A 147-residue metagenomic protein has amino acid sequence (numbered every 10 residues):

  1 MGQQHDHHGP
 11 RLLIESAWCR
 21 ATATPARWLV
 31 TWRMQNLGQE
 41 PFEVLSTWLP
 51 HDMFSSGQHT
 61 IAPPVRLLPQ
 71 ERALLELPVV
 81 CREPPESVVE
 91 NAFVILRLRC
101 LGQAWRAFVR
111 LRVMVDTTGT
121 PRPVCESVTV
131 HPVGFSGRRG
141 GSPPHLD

Functional and structural regions predicted by a protein language model:
M1-G9, W18-A26, F108-D147: Acidic, serine/threonine- and proline-rich intrinsically disordered appendage/tail regions
T22-A23, P64-A73: Short proline/glycine- and polar residue-rich coil/turn motifs
W28, W32-P41: Asparagine-centered strand-capping/turn motif at beta-strand->loop junctions
P50-H59: Short, solvent-exposed loop/linker segments at beta-strand-coil boundaries, enriched for Pro/Gly and Ser/Thr
A73-P85: Short, hydrophobic beta-strand segments
E83-F93: Short glycine/proline/serine/threonine-rich loop/turn segments at secondary-structure transition edges
N91-A104: Internal, hydrophobic beta-strand segments that form the core of beta-sheet-rich folds
